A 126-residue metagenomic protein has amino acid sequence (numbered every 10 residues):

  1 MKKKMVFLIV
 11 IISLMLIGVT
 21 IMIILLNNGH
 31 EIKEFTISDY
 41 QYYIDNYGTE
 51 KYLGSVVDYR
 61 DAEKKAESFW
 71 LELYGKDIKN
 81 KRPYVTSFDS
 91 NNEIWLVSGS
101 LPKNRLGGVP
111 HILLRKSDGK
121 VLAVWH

Functional and structural regions predicted by a protein language model:
M1-I17, M22: N-terminal Sec-pathway targeting helices
M1-K3, N27, R115: Generic cytosolic/nucleocytoplasmic N-terminal low-complexity/intrinsically disordered segments
V6, I24-L25, T36, T86: Intrinsic disorder/low-complexity signature
F7-L8, F69-E72, W95-S98: Short secondary-structure boundary micro-motifs
G18-I32: Membrane-interface motif at the C-terminal end of an N-terminal transmembrane signal
N27, N46, Y52, L73 (+2 more regions): Intrinsically disordered, low-complexity segments enriched in small/polar residues
I32-Y84: Short, non-transmembrane alpha-helical segments in secretory-pathway proteins
D77-H126: Exposed beta-strand-loop-beta-strand "reactive/processing" segments of non-cytosolic proteins
